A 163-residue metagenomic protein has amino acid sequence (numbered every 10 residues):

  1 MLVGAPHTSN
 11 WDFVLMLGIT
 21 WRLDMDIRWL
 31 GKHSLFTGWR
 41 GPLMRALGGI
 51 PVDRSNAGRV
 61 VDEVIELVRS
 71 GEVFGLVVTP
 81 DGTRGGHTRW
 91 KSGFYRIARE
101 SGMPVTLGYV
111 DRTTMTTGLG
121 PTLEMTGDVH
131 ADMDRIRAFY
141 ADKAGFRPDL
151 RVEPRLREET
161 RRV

Functional and structural regions predicted by a protein language model:
M1-D142, F146, L156: Soluble catalytic domains of membrane acyltransferases
G145-V163: Charged, glycine-interspersed solvent-exposed loop segments at helix/strand-loop junctions that cap or gate access
